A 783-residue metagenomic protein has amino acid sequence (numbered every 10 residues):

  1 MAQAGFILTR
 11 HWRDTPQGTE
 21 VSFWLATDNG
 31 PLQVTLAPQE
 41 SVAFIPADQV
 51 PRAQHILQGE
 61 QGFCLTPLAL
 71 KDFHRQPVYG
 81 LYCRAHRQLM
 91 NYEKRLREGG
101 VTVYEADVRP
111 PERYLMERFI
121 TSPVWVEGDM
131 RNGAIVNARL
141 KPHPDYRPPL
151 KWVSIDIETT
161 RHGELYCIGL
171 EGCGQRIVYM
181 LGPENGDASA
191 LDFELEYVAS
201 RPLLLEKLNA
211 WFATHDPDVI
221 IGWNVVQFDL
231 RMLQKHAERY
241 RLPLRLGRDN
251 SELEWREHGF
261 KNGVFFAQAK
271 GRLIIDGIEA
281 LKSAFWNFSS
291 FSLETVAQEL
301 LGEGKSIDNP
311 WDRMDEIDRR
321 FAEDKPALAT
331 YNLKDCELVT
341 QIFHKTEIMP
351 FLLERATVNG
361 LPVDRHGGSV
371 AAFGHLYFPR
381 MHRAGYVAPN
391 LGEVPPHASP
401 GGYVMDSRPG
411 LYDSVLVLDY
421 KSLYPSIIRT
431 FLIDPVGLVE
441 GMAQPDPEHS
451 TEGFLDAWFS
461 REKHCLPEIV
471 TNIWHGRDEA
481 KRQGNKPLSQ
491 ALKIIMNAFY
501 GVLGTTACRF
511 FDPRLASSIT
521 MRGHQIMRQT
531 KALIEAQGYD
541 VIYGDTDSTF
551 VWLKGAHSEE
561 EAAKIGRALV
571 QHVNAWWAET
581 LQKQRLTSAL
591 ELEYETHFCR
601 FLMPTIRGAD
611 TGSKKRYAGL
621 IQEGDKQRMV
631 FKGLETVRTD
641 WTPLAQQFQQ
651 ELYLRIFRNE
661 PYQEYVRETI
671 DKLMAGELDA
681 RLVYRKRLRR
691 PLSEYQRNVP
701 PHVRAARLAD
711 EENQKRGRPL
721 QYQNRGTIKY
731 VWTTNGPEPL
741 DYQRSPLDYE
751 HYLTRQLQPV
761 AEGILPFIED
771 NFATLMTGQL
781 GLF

Functional and structural regions predicted by a protein language model:
M1-D216, L333-K334, L338-T357, L361-G401 (+5 more regions): DnaQ-like (DEDDh/DEDDy) 3′-5′ exonuclease domain used for proofreading and 3′-end trimming on nucleic acids
R13-T27, P31-Q33, L150, F343 (+9 more regions): DNA-dependent DNA polymerase catalytic subunits
I155, S189-E194, T214-V219, I278-E279 (+6 more regions): Glycine- and acidic
E164-L165, V225, L230-H236, I427-I428 (+2 more regions): A short acidic (Asp/Glu
A190-L195, A199, D216, L230 (+1 more regions): Active-site-proximal helix-loop-helix substrate-binding element of RNase H-like nuclease domains
L208-M232: Proline-aspartate-enriched helix->loop->beta-strand connector
R272, V296-L300, G304-R383, P487-K493 (+1 more regions): Mixed-charge, glycine-rich, non-catalytic linkers/tails in nucleic-acid processing enzymes
